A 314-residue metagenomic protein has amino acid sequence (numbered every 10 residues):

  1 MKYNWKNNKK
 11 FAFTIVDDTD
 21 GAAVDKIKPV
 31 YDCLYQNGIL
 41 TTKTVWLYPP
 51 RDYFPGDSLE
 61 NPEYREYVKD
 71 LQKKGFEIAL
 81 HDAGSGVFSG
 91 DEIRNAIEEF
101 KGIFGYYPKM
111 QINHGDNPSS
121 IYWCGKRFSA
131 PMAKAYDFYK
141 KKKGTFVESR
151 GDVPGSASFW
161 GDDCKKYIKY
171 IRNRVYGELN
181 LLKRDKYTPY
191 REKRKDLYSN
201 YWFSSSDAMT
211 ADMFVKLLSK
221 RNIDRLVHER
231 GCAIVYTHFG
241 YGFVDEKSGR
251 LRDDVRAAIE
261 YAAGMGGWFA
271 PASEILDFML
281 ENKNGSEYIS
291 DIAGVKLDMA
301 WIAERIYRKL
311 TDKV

Functional and structural regions predicted by a protein language model:
M1-S199, M213-Y236, V244-V314: Catalytic alpha-helical scaffold of carbohydrate-active enzymes acting on polysaccharides/glycoconjugates
W202-S204: A solvent-exposed, charged loop/short amphipathic helix patch at secondary-structure junctions
